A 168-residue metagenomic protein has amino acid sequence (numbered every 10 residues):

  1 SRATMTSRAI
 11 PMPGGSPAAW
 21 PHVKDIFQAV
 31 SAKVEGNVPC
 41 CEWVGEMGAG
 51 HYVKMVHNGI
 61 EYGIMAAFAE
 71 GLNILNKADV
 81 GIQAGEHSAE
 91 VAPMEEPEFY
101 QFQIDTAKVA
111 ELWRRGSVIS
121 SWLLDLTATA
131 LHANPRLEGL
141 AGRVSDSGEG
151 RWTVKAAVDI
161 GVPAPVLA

Functional and structural regions predicted by a protein language model:
S1-H22, F27: Rossmann-fold NAD(P)-binding glycine/threonine-rich loop
R8, M12-P13, H22, E35-A168: Helical "substrate-binding/catalytic lid" subdomain of Rossmann-like NAD(P)-dependent dehydrogenases/reductases
V30-V34: A common structural junction motif
